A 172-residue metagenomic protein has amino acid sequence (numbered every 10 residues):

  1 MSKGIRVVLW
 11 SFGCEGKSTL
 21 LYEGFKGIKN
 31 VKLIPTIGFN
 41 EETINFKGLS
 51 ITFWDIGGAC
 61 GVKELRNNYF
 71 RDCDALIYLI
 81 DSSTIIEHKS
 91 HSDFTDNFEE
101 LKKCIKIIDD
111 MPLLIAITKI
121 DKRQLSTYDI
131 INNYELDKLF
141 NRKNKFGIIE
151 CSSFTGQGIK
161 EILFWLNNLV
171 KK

Functional and structural regions predicted by a protein language model:
M1-K172: TRAFAC-class small GTPase G-domain
